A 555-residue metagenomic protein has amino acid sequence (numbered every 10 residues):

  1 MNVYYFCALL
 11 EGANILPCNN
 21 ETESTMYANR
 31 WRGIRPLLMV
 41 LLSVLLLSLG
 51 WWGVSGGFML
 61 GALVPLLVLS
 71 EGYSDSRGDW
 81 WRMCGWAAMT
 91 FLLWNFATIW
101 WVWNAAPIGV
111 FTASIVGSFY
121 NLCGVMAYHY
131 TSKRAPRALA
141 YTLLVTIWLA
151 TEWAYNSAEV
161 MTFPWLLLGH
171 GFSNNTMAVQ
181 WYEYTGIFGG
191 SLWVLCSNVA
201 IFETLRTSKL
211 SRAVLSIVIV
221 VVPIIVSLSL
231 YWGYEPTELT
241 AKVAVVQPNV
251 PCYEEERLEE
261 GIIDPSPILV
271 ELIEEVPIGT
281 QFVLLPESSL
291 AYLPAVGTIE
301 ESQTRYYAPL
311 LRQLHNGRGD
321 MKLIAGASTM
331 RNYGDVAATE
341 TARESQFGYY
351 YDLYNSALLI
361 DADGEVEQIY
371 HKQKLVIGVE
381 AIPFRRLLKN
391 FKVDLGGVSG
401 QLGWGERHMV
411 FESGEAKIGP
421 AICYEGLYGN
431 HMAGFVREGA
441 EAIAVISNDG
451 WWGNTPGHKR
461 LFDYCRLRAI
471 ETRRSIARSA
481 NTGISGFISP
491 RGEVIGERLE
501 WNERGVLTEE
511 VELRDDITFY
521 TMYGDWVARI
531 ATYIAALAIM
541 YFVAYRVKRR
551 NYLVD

Functional and structural regions predicted by a protein language model:
Y4-F6, Y27: Aromatic (phenylalanine/tyrosine) cluster motif
N19-W232, G453-N454, C465-R468, A480-T482 (+3 more regions): Membrane-embedded alpha-helical bundles of multi-pass enzymes that act on lipidic or dolichyl-linked glycan substrates
W51-L67, W94-A97, Q247-P248, T280-G297 (+2 more regions): Short, conserved active-site loops that position catalytic residues or coordinate cofactors/metal ions across diverse
N104-I108, N156-T185, E344-G429: Active-site catalytic loop in hydrolytic enzyme cores
G117-Y120, V145, F282, S288-L290 (+5 more regions): CN hydrolase (nitrilase-like) catalytic-core segments centered on the catalytic cysteine and neighboring Lys/Glu
L228-G378, V410-G414, P420, Y424: Soluble catalytic regions of membrane-associated enzymes that act on cell-envelope and secretory-pathway components
F347-K372, I484-E510: Amphipathic beta-strand/beta-sheet edge segments enriched in Tyr/Trp
